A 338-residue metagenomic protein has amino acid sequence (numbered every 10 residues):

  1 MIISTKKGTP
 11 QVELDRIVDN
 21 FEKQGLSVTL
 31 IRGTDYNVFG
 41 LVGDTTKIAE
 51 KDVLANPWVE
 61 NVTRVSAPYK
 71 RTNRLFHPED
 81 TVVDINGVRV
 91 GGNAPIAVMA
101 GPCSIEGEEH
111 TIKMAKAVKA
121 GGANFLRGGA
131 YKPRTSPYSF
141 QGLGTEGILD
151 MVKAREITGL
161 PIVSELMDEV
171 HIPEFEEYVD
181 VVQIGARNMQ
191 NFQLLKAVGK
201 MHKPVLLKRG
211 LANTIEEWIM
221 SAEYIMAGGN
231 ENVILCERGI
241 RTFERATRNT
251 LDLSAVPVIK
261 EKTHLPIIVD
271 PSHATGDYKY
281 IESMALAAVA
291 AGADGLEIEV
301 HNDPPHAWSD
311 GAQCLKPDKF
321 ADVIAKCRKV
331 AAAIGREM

Functional and structural regions predicted by a protein language model:
G8, P95-K113, P137-Q141, P161-E165 (+3 more regions): Active-site mouth loops of central-metabolism enzymes
A67-M99, A325, A332-M338: N-terminal amphipathic alpha-helix/helix-capping segment at the start of soluble metabolic enzymes
I85, M226-A288: Active-site/ligand-binding-proximal alpha/beta "capping" segment
I96-P102, N124-G128, I162-S164, D180-I184 (+4 more regions): Hydrophobic faces of well-ordered beta-strands that scaffold small-molecule active sites in alpha/beta enzyme cores
G122, E174-Q183, G199-V205, M226-N232 (+2 more regions): Glycine-enriched alpha-helix->loop->beta-strand junction motifs that scaffold or abut catalytic
R127-T145, H301-C314: Glycine-rich, proline-tolerant flexible connector loops at the mouths of alpha/beta enzymes
A130-R134, N188-S254: Conserved anion-binding
F140-S164, A197-P204, L253-I268, Q313-E337: Alpha-helix-loop-beta-strand connector modules within alpha/beta enzyme cores
